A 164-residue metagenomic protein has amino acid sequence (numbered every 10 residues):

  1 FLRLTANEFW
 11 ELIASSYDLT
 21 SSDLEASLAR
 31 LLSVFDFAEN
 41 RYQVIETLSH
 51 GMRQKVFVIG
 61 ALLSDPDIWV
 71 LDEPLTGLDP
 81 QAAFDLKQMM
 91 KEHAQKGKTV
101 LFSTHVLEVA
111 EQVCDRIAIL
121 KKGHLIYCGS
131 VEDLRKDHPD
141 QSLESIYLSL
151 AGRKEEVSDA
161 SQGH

Functional and structural regions predicted by a protein language model:
E11, S15, S22-N40: Conserved ABC ATPase "signature" region
V44-G51: Conserved ABC ATPase signature
W69-E73: Catalytic Walker B motif of ABC-type/P-loop ATPase nucleotide-binding domains
A83-K96: Helical segment within the ABC ATPase nucleotide-binding domain
A110-Q112: A short, surface-exposed alpha-helical micro-motif characterized by mixed small hydrophobic and charged/polar residues
C128-G129: ABC ATPase "signature
